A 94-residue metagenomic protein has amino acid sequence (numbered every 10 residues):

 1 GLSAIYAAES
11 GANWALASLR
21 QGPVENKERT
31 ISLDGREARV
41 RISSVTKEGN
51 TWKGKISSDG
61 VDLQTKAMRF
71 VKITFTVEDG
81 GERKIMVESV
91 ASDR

Functional and structural regions predicted by a protein language model:
G1-R94: Conserved functional hotspots that engage anionic ligands or polymers and/or phospholipid headgroups
